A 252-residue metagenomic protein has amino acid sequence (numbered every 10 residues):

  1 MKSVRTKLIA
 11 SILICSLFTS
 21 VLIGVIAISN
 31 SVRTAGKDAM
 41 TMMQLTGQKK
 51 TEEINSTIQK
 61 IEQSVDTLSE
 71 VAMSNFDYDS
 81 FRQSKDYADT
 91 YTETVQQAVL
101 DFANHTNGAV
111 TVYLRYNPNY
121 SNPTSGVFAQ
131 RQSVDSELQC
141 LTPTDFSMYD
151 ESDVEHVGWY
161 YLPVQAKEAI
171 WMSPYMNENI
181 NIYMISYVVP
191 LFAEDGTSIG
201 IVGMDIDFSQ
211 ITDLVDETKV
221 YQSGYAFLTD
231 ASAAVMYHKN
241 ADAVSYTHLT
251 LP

Functional and structural regions predicted by a protein language model:
V4-E93, N104, G108: Juxtamembrane extracytoplasmic/periplasmic/luminal helical "stalk" adjacent to the first N-terminal
N55, M73, V99-N107, V164 (+1 more regions): Short regulatory alpha-helical segment in sensory/regulatory domains of signaling proteins that mediates
F81-D86, F102-A169, P174-N181, A234-Y246: Extracellular/periplasmic ligand-sensing ectodomains of membrane signal-transduction proteins
I180-K219, Y237: Conserved beta-strands of PAS-like sensory domains
T247-P252: Conserved small/polar residues in nucleotide/adenosyl-binding loops
